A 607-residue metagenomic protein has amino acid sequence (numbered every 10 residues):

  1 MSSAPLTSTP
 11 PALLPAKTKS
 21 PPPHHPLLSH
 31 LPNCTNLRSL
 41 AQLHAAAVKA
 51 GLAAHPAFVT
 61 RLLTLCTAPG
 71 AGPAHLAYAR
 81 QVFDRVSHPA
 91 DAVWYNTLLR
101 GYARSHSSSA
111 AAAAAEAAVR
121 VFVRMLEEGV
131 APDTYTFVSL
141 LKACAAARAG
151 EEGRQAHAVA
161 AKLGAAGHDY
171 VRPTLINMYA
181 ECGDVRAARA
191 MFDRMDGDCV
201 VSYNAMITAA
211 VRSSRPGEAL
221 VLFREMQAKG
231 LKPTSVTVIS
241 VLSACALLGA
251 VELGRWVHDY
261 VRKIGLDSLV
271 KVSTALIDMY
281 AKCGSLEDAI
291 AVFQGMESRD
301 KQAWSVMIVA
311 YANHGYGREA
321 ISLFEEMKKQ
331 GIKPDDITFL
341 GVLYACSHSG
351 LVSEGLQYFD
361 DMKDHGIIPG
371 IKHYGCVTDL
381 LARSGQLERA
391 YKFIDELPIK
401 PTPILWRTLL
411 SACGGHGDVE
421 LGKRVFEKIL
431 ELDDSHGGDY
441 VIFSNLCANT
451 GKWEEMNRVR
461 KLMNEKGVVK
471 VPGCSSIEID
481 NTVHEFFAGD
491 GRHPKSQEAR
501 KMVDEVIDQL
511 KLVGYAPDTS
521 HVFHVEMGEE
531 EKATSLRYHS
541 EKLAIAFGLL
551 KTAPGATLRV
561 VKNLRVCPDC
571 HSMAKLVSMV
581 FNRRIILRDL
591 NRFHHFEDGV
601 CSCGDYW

Functional and structural regions predicted by a protein language model:
S2-C199, T208-W607: Terminal (and in a subset, N-terminal) low-complexity or junction segments at the ends of helical repeat RNA-binding
